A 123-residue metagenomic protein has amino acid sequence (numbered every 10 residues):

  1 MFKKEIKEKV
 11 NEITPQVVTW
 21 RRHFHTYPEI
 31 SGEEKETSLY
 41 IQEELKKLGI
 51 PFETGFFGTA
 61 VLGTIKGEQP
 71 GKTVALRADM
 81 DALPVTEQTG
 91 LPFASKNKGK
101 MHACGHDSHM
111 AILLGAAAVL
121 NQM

Functional and structural regions predicted by a protein language model:
F2-H102, A111-L114, A118-M123: Acidic/His- and Gly-rich active-site-bordering loop/insert found across diverse amide/peptide-bond hydrolases
